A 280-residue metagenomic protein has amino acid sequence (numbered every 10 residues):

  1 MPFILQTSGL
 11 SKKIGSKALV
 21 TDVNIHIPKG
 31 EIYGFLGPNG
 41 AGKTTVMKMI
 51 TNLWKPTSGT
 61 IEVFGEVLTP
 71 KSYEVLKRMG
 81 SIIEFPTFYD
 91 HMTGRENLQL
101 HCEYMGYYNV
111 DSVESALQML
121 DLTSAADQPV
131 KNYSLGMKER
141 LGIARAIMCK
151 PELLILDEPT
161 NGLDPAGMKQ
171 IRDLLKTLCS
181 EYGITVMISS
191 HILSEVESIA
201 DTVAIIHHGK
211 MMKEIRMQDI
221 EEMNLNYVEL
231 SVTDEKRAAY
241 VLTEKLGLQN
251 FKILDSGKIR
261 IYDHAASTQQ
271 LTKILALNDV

Functional and structural regions predicted by a protein language model:
P2-T7, K12-I188, L193-H207, M211-K213: ABC transporter nucleotide-binding domains
K55, L76, I220-M223, F251-I253: Short, flexible turn/loop "capping" segments at secondary-structure junctions
Q118, E222-M223, S256-G257: Short linear capping/connector segments at secondary-structure termini
T177-E181, E222, E244, L277: Secondary-structure boundary motif
K210-T233: Conserved beta-strand-loop-alpha-helix hinge in the C-terminal portion of ABC ATPase nucleotide-binding domains
N226-V280: Short, charged/small-residue-rich alpha-helical element at the C-terminal edge of ABC transporter nucleotide-binding
